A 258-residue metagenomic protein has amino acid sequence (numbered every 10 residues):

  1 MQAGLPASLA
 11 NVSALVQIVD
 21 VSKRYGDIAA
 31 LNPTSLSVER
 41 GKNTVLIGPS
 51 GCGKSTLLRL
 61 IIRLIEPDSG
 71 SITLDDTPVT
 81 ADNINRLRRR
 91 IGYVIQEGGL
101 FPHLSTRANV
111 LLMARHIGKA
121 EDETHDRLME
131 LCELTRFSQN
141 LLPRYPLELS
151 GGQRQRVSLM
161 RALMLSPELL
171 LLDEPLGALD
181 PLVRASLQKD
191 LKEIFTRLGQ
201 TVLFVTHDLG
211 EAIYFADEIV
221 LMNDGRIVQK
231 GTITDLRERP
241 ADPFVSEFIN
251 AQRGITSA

Functional and structural regions predicted by a protein language model:
I62: Helix-to-loop junction immediately C-terminal to a conserved catalytic motif
P78-G92, H116, L236-P240: ABC ATPase NBD coupling module
D122-N140, E193: Conserved ABC ATPase "signature" region
Y145-L149, Q153: Conserved ABC ATPase signature
S166: Conserved catalytic motifs of ABC-family nucleotide-binding domains
D224-G225: Conserved ABC ATPase "signature" C-loop
K230-G231, R239: ABC ATPase "signature
